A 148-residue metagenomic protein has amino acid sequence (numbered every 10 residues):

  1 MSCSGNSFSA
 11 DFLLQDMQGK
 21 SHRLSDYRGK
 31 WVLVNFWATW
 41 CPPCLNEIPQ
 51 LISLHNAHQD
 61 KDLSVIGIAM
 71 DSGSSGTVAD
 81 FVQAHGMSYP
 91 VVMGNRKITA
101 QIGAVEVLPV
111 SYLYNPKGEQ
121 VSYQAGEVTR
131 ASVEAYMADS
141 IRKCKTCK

Functional and structural regions predicted by a protein language model:
M1-D11, D80: N-proximal helix/coil linker or "cap" segments that precede and/or mark the start of modular domains
D11-V32, H55-H58, I102: A short beta-strand-turn-helix
K30-V32, F36-W40, V107: Short pre-active-site segment immediately N-terminal to redox-active cysteine/selenocysteine motifs in thiol-based
F36-S53: Conserved redox-active cysteine motifs that mediate thiol-disulfide chemistry, especially di-cysteine Cys-X(1-2)-Cys
N46, N56-N95, L108: Conserved segment of the thioredoxin-like fold in thiol-based oxidoreductases
D80-S88, M93-A138: Thiol/disulfide oxidoreductase modules built on the thioredoxin-like
C144-K148: Non-globular targeting/processing and membrane-anchoring segments
